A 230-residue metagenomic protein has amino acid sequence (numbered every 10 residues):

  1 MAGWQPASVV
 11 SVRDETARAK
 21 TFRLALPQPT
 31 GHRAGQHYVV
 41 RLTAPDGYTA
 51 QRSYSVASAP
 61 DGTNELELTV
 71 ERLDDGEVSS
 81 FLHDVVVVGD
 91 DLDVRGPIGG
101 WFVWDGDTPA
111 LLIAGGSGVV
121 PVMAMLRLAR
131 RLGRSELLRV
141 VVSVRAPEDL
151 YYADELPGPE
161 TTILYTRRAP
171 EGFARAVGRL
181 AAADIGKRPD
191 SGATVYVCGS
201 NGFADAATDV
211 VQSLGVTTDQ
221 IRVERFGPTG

Functional and structural regions predicted by a protein language model:
M1-V88, E136, V144-A146, T166-R168: Ferredoxin-reductase
E71-G230: FNR/FR-type flavoprotein reductase catalytic core
